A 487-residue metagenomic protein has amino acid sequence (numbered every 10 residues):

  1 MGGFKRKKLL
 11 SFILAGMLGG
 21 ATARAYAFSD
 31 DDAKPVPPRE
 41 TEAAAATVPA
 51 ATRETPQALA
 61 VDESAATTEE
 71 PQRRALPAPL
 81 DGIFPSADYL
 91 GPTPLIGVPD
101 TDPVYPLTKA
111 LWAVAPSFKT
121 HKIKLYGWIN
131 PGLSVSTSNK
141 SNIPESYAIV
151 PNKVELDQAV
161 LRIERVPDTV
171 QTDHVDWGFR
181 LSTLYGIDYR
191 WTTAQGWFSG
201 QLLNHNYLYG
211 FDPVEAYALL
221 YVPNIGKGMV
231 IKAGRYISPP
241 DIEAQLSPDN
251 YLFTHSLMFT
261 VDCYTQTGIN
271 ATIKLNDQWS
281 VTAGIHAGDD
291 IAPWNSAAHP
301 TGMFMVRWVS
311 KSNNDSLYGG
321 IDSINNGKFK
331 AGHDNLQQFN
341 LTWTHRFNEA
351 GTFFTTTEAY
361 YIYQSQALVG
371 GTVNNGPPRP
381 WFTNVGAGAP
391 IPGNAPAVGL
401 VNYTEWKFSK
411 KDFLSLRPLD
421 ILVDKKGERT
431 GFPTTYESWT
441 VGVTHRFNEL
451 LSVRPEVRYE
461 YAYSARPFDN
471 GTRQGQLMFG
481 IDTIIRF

Functional and structural regions predicted by a protein language model:
G2, F12, G16, A23-I143: N-terminal periplasmic/intermembrane-space "pro-region" immediately following the signal or transit peptide
V114-T137, S141, S146-G288, S296-M303 (+5 more regions): Outer membrane beta-barrel
A115, S146-P151, L203-N206, Y221 (+9 more regions): Outer-membrane beta-barrel proteins
S134-S138, V170, G186-R190, S238-I242 (+9 more regions): Sequence/structural signature of outer-membrane beta-barrel proteins
Y207-Y209, S312, H333-N335, N470-G480: Short glycine/proline-enriched turn or capping motifs at secondary-structure junctions
Q278-S280, A297-H299, F304-W439: Detector for outer-membrane/organellar transmembrane beta-barrel domains, recognizing the amphipathic beta-strand
G442-R458, A462-A465: C-terminal closing repeat unit and adjoining cap/tail of repeat-based domains
H445-F447, R473-F487: Outer-membrane beta-barrel "beta-signal"
